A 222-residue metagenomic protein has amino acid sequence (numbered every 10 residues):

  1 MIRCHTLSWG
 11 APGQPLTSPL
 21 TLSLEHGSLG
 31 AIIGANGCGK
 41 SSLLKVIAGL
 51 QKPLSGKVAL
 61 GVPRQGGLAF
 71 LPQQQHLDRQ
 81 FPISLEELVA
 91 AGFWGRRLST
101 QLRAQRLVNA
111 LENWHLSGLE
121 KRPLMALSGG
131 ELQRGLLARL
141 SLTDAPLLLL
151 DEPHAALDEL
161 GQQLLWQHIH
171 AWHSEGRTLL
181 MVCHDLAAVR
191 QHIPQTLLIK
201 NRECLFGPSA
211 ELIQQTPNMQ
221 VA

Functional and structural regions predicted by a protein language model:
A48: Helix-to-loop junction immediately C-terminal to a conserved catalytic motif
L102-L119: Conserved ABC ATPase "signature" region
P123-L127, E131: Conserved ABC ATPase signature
L148-E152: Catalytic Walker B motif of ABC-type/P-loop ATPase nucleotide-binding domains
E159-G161: Helix N-cap at the start of a conserved alpha-helix in ABC-type nucleotide-binding domains
C183-H184: H-loop/switch region of ABC-family ATPase nucleotide-binding domains
P194-P208: H-loop (His-switch) and adjacent beta-strand-loop-beta switch element of ABC-type ATPase nucleotide-binding domains
